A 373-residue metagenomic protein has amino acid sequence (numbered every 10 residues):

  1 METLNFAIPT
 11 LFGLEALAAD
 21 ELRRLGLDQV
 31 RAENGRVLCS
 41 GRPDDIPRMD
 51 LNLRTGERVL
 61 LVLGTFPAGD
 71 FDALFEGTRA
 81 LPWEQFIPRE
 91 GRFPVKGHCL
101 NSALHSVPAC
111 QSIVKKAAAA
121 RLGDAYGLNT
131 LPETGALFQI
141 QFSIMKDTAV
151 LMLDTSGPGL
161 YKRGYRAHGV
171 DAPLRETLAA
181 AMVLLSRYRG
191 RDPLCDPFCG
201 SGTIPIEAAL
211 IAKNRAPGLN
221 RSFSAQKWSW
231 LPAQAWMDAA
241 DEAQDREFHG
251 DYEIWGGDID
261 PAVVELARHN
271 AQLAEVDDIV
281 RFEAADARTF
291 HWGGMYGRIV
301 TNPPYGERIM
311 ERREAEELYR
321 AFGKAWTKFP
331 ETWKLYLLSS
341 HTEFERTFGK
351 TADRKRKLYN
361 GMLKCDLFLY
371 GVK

Functional and structural regions predicted by a protein language model:
E2-A136: Non-catalytic nucleic-acid substrate-recognition regions in nucleic-acid-modifying enzymes
T10, D258, S339: Short beta-strand/turn micro-motifs composed of small residues that flank or help shape donor/cofactor-binding pockets
L22, V95, F142, N302 (+1 more regions): Residue-level signal for inorganic ion chemistry
L100-A103, G159, P304-R308: A short, flexible beta-alpha/helix-coil linker loop
I140-S156, F368: C-terminal edge-of-domain segments
L151-R187: SAM-dependent Rossmann-like transferase core, predominantly class I methyltransferases with a strong bias toward
L174-W292, R308, R312-E316: Conserved S-adenosyl-L-methionine
D286-T289, G293-K373: C-terminal catalytic and target-recognition region of SAM-dependent MTase-like enzymes, primarily methyltransferases
